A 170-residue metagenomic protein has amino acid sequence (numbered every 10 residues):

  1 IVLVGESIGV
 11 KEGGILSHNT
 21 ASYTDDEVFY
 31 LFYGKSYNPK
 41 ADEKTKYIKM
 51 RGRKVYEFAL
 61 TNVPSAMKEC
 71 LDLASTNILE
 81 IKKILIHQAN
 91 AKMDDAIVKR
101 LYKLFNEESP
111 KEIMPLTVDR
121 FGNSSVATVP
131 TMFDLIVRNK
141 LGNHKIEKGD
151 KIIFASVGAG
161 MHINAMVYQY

Functional and structural regions predicted by a protein language model:
I1-T61, S65, V157, V167-Y170: Condensing-enzyme catalytic core mediating Claisen C-C bond formation in acyl metabolism
L60, P64, K82-Y170: Claisen-condensing/thiolase-fold acyl-transfer catalytic domains that form or cleave C-C bonds in fatty acid
